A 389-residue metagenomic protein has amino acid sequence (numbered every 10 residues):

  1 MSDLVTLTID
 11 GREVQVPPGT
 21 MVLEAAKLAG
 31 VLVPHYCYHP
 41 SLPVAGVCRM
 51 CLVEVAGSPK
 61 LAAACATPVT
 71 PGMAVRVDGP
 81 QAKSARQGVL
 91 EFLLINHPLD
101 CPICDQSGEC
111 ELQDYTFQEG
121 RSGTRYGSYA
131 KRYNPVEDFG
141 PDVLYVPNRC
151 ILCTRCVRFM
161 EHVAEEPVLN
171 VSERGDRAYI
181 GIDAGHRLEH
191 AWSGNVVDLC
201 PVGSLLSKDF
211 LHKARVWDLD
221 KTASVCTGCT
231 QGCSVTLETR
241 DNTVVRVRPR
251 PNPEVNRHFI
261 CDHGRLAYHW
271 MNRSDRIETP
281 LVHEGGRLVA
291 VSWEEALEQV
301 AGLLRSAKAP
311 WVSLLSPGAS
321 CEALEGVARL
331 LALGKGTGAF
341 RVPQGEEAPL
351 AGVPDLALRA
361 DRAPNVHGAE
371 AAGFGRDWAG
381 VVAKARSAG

Functional and structural regions predicted by a protein language model:
S2, I9, L211: Conserved phosphate-binding elements of NTP-dependent enzyme cores
V5-A74, P80-A85: N-terminal cofactor/phosphate-binding cores enriched in small/glycine residues, especially glycine-rich loops such as
E13, Y36-S41, V146-R149, G181-R187 (+2 more regions): Conserved short loop/turn motifs at secondary-structure junctions
L23-A25, G72, K83-S84, E189 (+2 more regions): A short local loop/turn or secondary-structure capping micro-motif enriched for an aromatic residue
Y36-C37, Y126, N170, F210 (+2 more regions): Residue-level detector of family-conserved "landmark" positions at structurally sensitive sites
R49-T227, Q231-V235, R240-V244: Fe-S ferredoxin-like electron-transfer domains and their immediately adjacent linker/connector regions across
L94, P98, V146, C153 (+5 more regions): Catalytic alpha/large subunits of respiratory electron-transfer oxidoreductases, centered on bis-MGD molybdoenzymes
